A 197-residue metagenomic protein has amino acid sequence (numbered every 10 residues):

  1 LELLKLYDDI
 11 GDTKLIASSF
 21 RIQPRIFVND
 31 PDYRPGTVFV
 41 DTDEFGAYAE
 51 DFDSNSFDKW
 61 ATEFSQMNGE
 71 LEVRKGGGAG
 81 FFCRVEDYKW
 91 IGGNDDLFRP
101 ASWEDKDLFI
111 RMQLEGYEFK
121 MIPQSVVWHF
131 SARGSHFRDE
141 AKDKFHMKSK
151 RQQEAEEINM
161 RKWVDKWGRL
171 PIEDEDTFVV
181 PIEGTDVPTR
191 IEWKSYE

Functional and structural regions predicted by a protein language model:
E2-I16: Conserved donor-nucleotide/metal-binding helix-loop-beta segment in metal-dependent transferases, i.e., the alpha-helix
E2-L6, D107-R111, E115, I158 (+1 more regions): Alpha-helical elements of Rossmann-like donor-binding domains used by nucleotide-donor carbohydrate transfer enzymes
L15-A47: Short beta-strand-to-loop element that shapes/binds the nucleotide-sugar donor at the catalytic cleft/hinge
I22-P24, R99, K120-M147: Active-site donor/metal-binding and catalytic loop motifs of nucleotide-sugar-dependent glycosylation enzymes
F45-V85, M147-R151: A recurrent flexible, glycine/aromatic-enriched loop bordering the glycosyltransferase active site that acts as
R74-G78, V85, K89-W128: Donor nucleotide-sugar recognition loop
F137-D174: Catalytic core of nucleotide-sugar-dependent glycosyltransferases
R161-E197: C-terminal subregions of glycosyltransferases and related glycan-biosynthesis enzymes
